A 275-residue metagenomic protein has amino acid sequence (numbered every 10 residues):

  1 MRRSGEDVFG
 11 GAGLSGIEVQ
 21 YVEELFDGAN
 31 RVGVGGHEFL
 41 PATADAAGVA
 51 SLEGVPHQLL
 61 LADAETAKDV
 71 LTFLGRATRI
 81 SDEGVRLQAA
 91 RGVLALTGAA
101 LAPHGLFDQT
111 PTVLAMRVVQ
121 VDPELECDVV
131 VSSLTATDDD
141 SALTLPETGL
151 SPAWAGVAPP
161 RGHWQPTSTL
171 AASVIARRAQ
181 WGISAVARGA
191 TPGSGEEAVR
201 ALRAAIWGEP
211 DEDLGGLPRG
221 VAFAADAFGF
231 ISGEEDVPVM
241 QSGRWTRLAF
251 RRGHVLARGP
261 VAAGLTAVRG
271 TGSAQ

Functional and structural regions predicted by a protein language model:
M1-L60, E65-K68, L256-Q275: Actinobacteria-biased recognition of intrinsically disordered, low-complexity terminal regions
R3, F9, V131-Q275: Long, compositionally biased intrinsically disordered terminal regions
G5, G11, L71-F73, I80-D82 (+1 more regions): Residue-level detector of functional hotspots within protein domains
G13-I17, T97-A99, G105-R117, V255-A263: Short amphipathic beta-strand/extended segments with alternating polar/hydrophobic composition
E38-A44, A89-V93, A115, T169 (+1 more regions): A sequence-level detector of short, solvent-exposed, charge-rich linear segments
A50-P111: N-terminal ordered "arm"
G105-A142: A broadly used, surface-exposed interaction patch
